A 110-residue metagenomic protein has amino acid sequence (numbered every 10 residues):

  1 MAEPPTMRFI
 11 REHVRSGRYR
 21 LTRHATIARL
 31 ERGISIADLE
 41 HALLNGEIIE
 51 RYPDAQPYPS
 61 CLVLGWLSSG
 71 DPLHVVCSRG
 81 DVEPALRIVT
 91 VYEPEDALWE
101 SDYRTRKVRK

Functional and structural regions predicted by a protein language model:
M1-K110: Ribonuclease/tRNase effector modules and their secretory precursors
